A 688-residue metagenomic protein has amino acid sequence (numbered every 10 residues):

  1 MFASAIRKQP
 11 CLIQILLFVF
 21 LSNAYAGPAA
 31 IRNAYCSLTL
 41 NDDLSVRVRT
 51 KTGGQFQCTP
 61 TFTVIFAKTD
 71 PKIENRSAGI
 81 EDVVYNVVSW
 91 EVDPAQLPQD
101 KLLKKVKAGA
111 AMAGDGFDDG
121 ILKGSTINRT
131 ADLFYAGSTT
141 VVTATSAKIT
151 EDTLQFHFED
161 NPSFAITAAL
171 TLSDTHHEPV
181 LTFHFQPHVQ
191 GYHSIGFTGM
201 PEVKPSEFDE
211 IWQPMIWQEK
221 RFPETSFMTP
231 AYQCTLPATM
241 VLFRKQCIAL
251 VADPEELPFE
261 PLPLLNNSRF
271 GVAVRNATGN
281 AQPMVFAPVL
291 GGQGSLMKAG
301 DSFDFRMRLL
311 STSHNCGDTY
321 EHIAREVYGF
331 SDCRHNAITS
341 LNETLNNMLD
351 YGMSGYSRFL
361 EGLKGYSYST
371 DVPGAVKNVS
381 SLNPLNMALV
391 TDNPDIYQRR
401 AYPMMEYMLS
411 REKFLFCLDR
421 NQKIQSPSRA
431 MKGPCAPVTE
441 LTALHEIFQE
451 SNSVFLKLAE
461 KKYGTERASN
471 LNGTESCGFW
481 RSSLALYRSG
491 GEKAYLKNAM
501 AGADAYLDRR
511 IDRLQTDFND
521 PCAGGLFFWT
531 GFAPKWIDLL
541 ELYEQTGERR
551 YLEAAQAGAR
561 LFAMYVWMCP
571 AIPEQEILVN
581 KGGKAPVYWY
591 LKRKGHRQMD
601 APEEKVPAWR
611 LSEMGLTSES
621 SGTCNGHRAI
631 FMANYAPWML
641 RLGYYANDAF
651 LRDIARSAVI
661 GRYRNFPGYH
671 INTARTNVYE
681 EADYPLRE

Functional and structural regions predicted by a protein language model:
M1-K8: N-terminal secretory signal peptides that target proteins for export/translocation
Q9, F56, C624-N625: Secreted/extracellular small peptides and ectodomain modules produced from precursors
I13-N23: Bacterial N-terminal signal peptides
A24-A29: Boundary at the C-terminal end of the N-terminal hydrophobic targeting segment
A30-A34: Extracellular carbohydrate-recognition regions
Y35-L40, L44-R429, G433-K457, R652: Carbohydrate-recognition beta-sandwich/jelly-roll modules in extracellular/periplasmic carbohydrate-active proteins
T225, C316, Y320-E688: Glycan-recognition and catalytic cores of secretory/periplasmic carbohydrate-active enzymes
